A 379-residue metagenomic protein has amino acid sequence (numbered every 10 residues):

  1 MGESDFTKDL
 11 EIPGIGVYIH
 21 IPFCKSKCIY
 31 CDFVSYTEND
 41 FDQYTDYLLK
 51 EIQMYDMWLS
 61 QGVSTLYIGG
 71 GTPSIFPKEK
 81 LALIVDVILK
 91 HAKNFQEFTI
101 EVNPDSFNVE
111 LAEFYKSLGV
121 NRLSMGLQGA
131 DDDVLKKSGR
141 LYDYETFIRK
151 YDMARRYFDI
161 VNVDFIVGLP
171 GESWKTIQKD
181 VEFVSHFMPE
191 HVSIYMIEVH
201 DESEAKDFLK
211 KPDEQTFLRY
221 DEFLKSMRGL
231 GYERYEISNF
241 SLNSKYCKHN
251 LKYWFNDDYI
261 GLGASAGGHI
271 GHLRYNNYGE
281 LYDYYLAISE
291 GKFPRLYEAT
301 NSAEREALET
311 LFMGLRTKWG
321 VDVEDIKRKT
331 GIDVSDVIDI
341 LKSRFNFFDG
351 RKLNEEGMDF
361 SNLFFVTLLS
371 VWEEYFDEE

Functional and structural regions predicted by a protein language model:
M1-V17, F33, L59-Q61, F360-F365: N-terminal [4Fe-4S]-dependent radical SAM core
I12-G14, S35-Y55, G62-K329: C-terminal scaffold of the Radical SAM
H20-F33: Local cysteine-cluster metal-coordination motifs and their immediate loop/turn environment, predominantly Fe-S cluster
F23, S343-R344, G357: AMP-binding (ANL) adenylation modules
G331-S343: Short amphipathic alpha-helical interaction segments
S343-R351: A short, conserved structural fragment
G350-M358: Short, flexible active-site recognition loops that position polar ligands and cofactors
G357-E379: Short, amphipathic alpha-helical interaction segments positioned at domain boundaries
